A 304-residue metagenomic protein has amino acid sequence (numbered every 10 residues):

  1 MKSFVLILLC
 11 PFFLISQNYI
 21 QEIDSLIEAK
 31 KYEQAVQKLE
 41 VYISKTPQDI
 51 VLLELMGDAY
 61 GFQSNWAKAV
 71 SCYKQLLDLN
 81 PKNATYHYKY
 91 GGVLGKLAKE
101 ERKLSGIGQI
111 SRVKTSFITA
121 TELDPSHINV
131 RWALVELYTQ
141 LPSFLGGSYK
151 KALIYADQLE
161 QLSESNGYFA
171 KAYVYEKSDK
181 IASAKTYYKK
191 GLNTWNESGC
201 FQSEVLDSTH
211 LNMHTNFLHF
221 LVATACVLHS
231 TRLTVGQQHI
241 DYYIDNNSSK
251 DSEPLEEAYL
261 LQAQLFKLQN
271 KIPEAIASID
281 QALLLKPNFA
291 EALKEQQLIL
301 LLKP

Functional and structural regions predicted by a protein language model:
L14-S64, T85, P304: N-terminal leader/linker segments that initiate helical-solenoid repeat arrays
D24, D58, G92, K99 (+6 more regions): Residue-level recognition of tetratricopeptide repeat
E28-A29, F62, K96-K103, Q140-L141 (+4 more regions): Register position in tetratricopeptide repeats
P47, P81, P125-S126, L162-E164 (+5 more regions): Short coil turns that delineate tetratricopeptide repeat
L52, Y86, V130, G167-F169 (+5 more regions): TPR alpha-solenoid repeat register
